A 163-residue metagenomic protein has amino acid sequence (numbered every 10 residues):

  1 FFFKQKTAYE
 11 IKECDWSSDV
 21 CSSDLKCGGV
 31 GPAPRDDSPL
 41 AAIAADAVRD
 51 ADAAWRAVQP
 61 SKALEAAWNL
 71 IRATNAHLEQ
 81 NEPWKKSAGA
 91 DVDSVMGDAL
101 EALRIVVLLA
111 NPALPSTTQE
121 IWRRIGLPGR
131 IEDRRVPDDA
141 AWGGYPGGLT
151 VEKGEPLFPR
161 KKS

Functional and structural regions predicted by a protein language model:
F1-C21: Single conserved hydrophobic/aromatic residue that forms the stacking wall/gate of nucleotide- or nucleobase-binding
Y9-C14, R35-D36, A51, D138: Intrinsic disorder/low-complexity signal
S18, E65-A67: Structured secondary-structure scaffolds
C21-D24, R160: Extended hydrophobic/Leu-rich segments
S23-A51, I71, N75-G89: Conserved, charged catalytic cores of large soluble enzymes
A53, V58-Q59, W68-S163: Basic, alpha-helical terminal appendages of large translation-related enzymes
